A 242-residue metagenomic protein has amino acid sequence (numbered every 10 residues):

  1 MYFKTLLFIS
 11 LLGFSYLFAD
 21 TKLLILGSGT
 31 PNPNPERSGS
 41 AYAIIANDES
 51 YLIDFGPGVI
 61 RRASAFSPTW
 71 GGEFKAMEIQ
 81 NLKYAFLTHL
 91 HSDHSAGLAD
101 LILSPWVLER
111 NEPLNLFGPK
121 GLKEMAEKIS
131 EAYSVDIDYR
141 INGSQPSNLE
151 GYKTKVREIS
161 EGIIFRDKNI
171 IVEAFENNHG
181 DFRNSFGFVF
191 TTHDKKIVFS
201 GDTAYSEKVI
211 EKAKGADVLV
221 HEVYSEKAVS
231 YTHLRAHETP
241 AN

Functional and structural regions predicted by a protein language model:
M1-T5: Positively charged n-region of N-terminal signal peptides that target proteins for export
L6-S15: Bacterial N-terminal signal peptides
A19-V198, A204, V209-E211: Binuclear metal-dependent hydrolase catalytic cores
V59, E226-K227: Feature marks short, surface-exposed loop/turn motifs that line or immediately flank catalytic pockets and channel
N177, T203, V223, A236: Hydrophobic pocket-lining residues within nucleotide cofactor-binding pockets
A216: An anion/phosphate-binding loop that grips the pyrophosphate of nucleotide cofactors and donors
T232-T239: Conserved small/polar residues in nucleotide/adenosyl-binding loops
